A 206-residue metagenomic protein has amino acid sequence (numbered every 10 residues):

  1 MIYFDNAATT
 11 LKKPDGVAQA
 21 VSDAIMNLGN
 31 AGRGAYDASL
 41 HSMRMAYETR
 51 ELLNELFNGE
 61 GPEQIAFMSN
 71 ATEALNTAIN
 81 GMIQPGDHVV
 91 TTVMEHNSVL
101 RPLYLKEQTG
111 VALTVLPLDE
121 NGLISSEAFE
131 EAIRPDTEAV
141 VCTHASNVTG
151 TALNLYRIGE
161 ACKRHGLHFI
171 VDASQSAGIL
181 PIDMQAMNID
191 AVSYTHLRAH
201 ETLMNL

Functional and structural regions predicted by a protein language model:
M1-E201: Pyridoxal 5′-phosphate
